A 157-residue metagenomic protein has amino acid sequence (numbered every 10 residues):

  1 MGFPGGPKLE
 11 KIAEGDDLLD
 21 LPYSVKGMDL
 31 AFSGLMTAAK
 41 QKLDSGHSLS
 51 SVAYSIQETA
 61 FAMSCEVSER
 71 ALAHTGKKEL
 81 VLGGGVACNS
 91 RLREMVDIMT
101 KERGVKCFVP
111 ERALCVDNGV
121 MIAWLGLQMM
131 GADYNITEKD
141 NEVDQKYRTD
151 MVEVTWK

Functional and structural regions predicted by a protein language model:
M1-H47, I98, Q128, A132-K146: A short helix-loop
F3, K77, V105: Short glycine/serine/threonine/alanine-rich loop segments
G27-S33, A38-V81: Adenine-nucleotide phosphate-binding core of ATP-dependent small-molecule kinases
L35, L92, G119-I122: Residues at alpha-helix caps and immediate loop-helix transition turns in enzyme cores, especially N- and C-cap
Q41-D44, E66, R70-A73, E94-E102 (+1 more regions): Short, well-ordered alpha-helices that flank and scaffold nucleotide-derived cofactor binding pockets
K77-V96: Glycine-rich phosphate-binding loops at beta-strand->alpha-helix junctions
L80, D97-I122: Conserved phosphate-binding/catalytic loops in two-lobed NTP-binding clefts
P110-V154: Glycine-rich phosphate-binding/hydrolytic loop that grips phosphoryl groups
